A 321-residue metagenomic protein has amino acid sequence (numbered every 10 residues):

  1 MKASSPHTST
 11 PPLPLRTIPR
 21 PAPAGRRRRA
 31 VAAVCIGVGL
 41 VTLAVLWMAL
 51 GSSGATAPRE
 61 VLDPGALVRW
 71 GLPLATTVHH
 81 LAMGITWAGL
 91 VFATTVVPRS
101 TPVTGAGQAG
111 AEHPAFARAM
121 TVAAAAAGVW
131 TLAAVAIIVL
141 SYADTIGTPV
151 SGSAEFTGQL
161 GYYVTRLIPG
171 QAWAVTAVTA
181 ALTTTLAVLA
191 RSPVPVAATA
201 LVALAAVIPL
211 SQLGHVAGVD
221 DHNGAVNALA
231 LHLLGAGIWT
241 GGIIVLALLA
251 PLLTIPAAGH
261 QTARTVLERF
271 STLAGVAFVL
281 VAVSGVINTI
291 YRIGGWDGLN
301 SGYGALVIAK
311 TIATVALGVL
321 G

Functional and structural regions predicted by a protein language model:
M1-G321: Polytopic transmembrane helical bundles with strong interfacial aromatic enrichment
